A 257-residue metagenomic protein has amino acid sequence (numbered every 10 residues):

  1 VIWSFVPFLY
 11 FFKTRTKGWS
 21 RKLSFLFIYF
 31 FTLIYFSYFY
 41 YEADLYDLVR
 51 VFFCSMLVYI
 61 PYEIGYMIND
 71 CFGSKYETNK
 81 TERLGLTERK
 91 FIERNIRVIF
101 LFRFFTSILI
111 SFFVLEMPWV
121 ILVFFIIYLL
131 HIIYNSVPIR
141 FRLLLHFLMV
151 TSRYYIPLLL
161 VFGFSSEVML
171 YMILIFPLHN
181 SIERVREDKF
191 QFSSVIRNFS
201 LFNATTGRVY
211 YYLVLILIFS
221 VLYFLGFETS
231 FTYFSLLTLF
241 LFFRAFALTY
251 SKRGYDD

Functional and structural regions predicted by a protein language model:
V1-F12, I68-K90, V185-L201: Cytosolic, membrane-interface loops and tails of multi-pass inner-membrane proteins
V1-N69, I96-F104, R244-S251, D257: Topogenic membrane-insertion module of multi-pass membrane proteins
K13-K22, L129-D257: C-terminal membrane-associated helical module and adjoining short loops/tails
R21-F30, K80-P118: Multi-pass membrane catalytic core of lipid/isoprenoid biosynthesis enzymes
L33-M56, S107-I121, Y154-L174, S220-Y233: Helix-coil boundary and interhelical linker segments in multi-pass alpha-helical membrane proteins
L57-Y76, L178-R184: Active-site alpha-helical segments that house and flank conserved acidic catalytic motifs for diphosphate chemistry
S74, K90-R103, W119-M149: Phosphate-ester processing/binding pockets and catalytic centers
T78-F91, I108-V114, L129-R140, S194-F199: Short juxtamembrane and helix-loop transition motifs at transmembrane-helix boundaries in membrane proteins
